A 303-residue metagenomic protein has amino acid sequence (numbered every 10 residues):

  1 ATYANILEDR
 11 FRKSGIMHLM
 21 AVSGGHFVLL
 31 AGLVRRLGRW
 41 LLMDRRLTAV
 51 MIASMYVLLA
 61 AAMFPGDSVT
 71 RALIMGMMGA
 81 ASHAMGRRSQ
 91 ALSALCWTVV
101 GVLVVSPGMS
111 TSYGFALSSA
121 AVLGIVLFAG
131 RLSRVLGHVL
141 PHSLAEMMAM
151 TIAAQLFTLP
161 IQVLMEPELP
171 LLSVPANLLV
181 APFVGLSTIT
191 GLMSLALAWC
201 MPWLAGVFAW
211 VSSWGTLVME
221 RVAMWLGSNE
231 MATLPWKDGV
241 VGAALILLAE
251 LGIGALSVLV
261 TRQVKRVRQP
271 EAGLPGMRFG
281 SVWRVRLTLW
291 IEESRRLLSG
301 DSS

Functional and structural regions predicted by a protein language model:
A4-S173, D238-L298: Hydrophobic alpha-helical transmembrane segments in multi-pass membrane proteins
S119, F208, S213-L217, R221-L256: Membrane-embedded alpha-helical segments of integral membrane proteins
I125-M231: Alpha-helical transmembrane segments of multi-pass integral membrane proteins
D301-S303: Intrinsically disordered terminal tails
